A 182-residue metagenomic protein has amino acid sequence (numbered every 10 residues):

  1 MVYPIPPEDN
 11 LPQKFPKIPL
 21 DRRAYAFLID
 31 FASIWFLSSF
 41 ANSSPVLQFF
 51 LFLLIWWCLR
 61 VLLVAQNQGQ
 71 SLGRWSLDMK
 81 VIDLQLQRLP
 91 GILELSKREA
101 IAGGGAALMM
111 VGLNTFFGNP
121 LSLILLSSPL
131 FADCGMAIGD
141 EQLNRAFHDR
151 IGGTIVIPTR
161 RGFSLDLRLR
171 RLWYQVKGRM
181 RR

Functional and structural regions predicted by a protein language model:
M1-R182: Membrane-interfacial and juxtamembrane segments of integral membrane proteins
